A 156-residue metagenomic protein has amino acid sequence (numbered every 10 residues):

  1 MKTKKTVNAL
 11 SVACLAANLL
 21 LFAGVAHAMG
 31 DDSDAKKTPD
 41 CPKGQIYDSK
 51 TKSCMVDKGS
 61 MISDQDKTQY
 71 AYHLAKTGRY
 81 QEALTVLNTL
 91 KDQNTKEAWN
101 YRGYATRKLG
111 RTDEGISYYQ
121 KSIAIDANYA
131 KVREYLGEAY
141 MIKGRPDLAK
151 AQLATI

Functional and structural regions predicted by a protein language model:
K2, V25-Q69: Long, contiguous interaction/recruitment modules in multidomain scaffold/adaptor proteins
S60-Q93, E97, T106-R107: Alpha-helical segment of the N-proximal tetratricopeptide repeat
T89-L90, K121-S122, T155-I156: Canonical positions in the second alpha-helix
